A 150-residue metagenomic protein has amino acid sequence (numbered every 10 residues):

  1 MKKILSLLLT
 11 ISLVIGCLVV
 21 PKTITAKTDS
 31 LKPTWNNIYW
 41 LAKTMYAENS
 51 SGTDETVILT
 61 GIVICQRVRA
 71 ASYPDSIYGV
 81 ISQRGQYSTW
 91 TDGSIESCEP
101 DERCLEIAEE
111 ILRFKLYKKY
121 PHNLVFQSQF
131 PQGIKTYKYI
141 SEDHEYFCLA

Functional and structural regions predicted by a protein language model:
I4-K22: Sec-dependent N-terminal signal peptides of Gram-positive bacterial secreted proteins and lipoproteins
T25-A150: Bacterial extracytoplasmic/cell-wall-associated proteins, especially those involved in peptidoglycan
